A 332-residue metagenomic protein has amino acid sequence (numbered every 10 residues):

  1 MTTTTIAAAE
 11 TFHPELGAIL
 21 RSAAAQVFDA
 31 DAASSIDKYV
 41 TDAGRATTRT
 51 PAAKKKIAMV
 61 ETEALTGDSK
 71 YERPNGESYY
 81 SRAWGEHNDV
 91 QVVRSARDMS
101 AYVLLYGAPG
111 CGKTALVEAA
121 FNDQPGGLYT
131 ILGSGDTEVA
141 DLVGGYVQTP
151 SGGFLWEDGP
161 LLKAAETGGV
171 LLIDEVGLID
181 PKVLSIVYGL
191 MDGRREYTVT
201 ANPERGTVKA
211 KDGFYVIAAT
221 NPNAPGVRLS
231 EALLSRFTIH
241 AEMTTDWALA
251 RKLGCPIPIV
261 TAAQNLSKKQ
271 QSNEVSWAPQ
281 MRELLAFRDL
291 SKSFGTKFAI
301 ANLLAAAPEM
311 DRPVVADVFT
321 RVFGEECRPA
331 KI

Functional and structural regions predicted by a protein language model:
M1-I332: C-terminal regulatory/interaction module of P-loop NTP-utilizing enzymes
